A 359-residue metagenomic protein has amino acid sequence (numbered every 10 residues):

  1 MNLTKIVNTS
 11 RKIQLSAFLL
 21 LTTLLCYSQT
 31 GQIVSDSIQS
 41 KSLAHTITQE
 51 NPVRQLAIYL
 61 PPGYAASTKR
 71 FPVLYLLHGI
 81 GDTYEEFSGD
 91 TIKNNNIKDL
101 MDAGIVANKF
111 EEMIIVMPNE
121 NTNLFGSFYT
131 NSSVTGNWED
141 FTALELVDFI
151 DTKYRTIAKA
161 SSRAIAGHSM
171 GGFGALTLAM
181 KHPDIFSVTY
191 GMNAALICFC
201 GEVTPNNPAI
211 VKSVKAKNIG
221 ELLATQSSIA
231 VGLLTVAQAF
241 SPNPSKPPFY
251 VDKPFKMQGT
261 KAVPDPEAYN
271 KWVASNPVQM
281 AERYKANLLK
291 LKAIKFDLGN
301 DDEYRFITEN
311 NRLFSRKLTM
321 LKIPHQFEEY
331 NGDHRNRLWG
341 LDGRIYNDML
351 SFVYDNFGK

Functional and structural regions predicted by a protein language model:
M1-G31: Bacterial Sec-dependent N-terminal signal peptides
Q29-K359: Non-catalytic cap/lid and distal C-terminal segments of serine-dependent acyl enzymes
